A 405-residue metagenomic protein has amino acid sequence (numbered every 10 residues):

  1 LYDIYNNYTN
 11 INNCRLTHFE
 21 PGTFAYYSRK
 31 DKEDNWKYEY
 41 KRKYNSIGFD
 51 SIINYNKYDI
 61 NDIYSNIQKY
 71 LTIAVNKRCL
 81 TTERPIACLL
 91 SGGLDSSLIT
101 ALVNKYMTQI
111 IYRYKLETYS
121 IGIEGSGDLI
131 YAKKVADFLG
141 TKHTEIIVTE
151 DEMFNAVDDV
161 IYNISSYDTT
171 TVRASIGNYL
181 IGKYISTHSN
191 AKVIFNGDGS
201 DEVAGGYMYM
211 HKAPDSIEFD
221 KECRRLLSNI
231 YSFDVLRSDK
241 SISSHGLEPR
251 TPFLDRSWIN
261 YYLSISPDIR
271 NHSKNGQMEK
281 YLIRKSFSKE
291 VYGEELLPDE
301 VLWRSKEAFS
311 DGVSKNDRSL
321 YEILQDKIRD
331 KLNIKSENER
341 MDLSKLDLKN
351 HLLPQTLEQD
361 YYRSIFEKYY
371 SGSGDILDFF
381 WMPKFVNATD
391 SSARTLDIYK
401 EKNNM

Functional and structural regions predicted by a protein language model:
L1-S166, K192: Cysteine-centered catalytic environments shared across enzyme families
L16, K30-D31, K57-A87, E307 (+1 more regions): Peripheral terminal appendages
I60-I67, I99, D128, R173-N178 (+5 more regions): Hydrophobic (often cysteine-bearing) scaffold residues that line and stabilize catalytic clefts of nucleotide/cofactor
Y64, E124-G182, H188, Y209-D220 (+4 more regions): ATP-dependent adenylate-handling ligase core
S91-G93, I181, N196-G199: Glycine-rich beta-strand-to-loop/alpha-helix junction loops that act as flexible
S97-A101, K133, Y179-K183, G205 (+1 more regions): Short, hydrophobic alpha-helix immediately C-terminal to the catalytic nucleophile
A191-K221, S228-T356: Mid-to-C-terminal catalytic subdomains of enzymes that bind/position adenosyl phosphate moieties or nucleic-acid
